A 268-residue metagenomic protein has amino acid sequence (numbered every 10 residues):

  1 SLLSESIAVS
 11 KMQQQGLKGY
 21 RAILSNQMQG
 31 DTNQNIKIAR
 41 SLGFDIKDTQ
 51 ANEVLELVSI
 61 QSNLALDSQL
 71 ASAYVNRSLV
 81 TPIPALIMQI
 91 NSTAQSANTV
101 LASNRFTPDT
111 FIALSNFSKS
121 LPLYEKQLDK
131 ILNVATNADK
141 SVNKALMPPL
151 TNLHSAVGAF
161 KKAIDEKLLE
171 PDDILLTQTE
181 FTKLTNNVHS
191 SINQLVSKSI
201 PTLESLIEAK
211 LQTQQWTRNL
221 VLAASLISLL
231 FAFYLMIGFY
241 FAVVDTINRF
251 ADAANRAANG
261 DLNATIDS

Functional and structural regions predicted by a protein language model:
S1-D245: Hydrophobic alpha-helical segments
Y240-A264: Membrane-proximal alpha-helical signal-transduction linkers
